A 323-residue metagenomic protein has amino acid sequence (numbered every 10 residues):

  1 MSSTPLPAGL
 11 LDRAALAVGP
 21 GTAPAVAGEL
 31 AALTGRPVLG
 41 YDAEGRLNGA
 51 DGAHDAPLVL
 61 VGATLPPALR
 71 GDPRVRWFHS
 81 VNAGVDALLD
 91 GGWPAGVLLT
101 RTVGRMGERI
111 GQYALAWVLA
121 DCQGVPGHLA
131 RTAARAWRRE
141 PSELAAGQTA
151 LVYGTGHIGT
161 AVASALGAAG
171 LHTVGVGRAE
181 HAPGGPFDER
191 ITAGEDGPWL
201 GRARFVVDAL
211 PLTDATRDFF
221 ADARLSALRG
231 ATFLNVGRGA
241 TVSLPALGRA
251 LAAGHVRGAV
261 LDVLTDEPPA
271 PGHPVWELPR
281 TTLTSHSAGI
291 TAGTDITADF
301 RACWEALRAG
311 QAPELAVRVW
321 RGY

Functional and structural regions predicted by a protein language model:
M1-P57: N-terminal glycine-/charge-rich "phosphate-binding" loop or analogous flexible N-terminal tail
S3, T100-I110, G127-H128, E267-Y323: C-terminal helix-to-coil terminal segments
G19, G62-A63, V81, V207-L212 (+1 more regions): Short, well-ordered coil/turn residues at beta-beta hairpins and beta-strand->alpha-helix junctions within
L39-H54, P67-L69, P186-R202: Short acidic low-complexity segments
P57-L129: Phosphate/diphosphate ligand-binding glycine-rich loop within oxidoreductases
H128-A161, E189: Glycine-rich NAD(P)-binding loop of Rossmann-like domains
A168-P186: NAD(P)-binding Rossmann-fold cofactor-contacting core
E180-P274: Rossmann-like adenosine-cofactor binding region
